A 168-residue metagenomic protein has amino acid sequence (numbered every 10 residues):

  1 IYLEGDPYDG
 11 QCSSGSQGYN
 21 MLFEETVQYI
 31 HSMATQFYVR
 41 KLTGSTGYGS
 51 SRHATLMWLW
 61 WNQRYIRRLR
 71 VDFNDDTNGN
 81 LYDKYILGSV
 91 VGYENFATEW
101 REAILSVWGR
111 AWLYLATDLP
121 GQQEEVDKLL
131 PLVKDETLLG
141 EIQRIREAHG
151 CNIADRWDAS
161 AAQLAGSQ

Functional and structural regions predicted by a protein language model:
I1-Y8: A structural motif
Q11-E147: Long, well-structured alpha-helical subdomains associated with metal-dependent extracellular/ecto-lumenal hydrolases
R146, G150-I153, L164: C-terminal, charged low-complexity interaction regions
A159-Q168: Extended, compositionally biased alpha-helical segments that mediate assembly or anchoring
